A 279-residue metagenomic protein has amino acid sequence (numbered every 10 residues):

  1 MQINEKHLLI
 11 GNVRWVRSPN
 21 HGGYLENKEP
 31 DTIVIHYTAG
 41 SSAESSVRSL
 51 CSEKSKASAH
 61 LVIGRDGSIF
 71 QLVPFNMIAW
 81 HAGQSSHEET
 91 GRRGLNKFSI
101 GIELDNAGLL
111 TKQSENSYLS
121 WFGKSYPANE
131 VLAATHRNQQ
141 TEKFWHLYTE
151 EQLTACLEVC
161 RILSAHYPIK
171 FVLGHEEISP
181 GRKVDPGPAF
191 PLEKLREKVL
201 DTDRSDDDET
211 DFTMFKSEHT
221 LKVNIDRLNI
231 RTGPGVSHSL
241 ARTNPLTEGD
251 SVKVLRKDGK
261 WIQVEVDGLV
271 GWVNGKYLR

Functional and structural regions predicted by a protein language model:
Q2-H166, K170: Active-site-adjacent loop/helix surface patches within enzyme catalytic domains that shape the substrate-binding cleft
H166-R182: Acidic/histidine-rich, metal-coordinating catalytic segments
G181-F212: Short, low-complexity, polybasic intrinsically disordered segments
D207-T232, T243-T247, L255-D258, Y277-R279: SH3-family beta-barrel domains
G235-A241: Short alpha-helix capping/helix-loop boundary micro-motifs
G249, I262-V266: SH3/SH3-like beta-barrel fold
V266-R279: Boundary regions of SH3-family modules and the immediately adjacent low-complexity/disordered segments in eukaryotic
